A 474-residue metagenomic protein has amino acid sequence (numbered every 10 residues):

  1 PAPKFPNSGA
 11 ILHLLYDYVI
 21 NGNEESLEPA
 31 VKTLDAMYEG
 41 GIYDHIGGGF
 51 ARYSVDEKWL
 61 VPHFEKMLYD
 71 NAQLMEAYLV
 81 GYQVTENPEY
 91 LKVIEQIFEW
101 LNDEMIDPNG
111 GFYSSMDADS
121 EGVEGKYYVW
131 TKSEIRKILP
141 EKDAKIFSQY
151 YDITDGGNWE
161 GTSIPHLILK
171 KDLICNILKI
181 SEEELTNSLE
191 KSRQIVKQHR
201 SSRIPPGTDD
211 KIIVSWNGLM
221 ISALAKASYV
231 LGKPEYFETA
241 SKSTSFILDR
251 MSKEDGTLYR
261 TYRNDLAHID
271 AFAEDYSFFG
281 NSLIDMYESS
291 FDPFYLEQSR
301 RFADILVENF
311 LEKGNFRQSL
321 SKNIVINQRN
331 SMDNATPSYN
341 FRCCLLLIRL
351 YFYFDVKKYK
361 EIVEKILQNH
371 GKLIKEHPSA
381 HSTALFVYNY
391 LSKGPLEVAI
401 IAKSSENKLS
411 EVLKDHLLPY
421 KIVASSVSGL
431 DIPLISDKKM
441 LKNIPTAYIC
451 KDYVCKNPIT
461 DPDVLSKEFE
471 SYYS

Functional and structural regions predicted by a protein language model:
P1-S474: Glycan-recognition and catalytic cores of secretory/periplasmic carbohydrate-active enzymes
